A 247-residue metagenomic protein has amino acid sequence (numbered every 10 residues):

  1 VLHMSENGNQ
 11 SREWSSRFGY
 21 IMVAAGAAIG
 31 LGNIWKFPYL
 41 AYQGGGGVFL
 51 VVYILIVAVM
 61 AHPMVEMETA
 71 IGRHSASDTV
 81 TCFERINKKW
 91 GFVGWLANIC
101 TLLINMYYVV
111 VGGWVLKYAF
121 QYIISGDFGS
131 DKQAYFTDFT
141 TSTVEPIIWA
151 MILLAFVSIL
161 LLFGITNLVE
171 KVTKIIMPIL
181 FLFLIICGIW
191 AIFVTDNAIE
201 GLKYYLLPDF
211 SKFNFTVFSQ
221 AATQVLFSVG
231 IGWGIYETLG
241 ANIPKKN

Functional and structural regions predicted by a protein language model:
L2-W35, M64-T69, R73-R85, F92-W95 (+1 more regions): Membrane-interface "cap" regions at the ends of multi-pass membrane proteins
S5-W14, F18, K174-N247: Membrane-embedded translocation segments of transport machinery
G8-E13, L40-G44, H74-L96, V109-L168 (+1 more regions): Inter-helical loop and helix-membrane interface segments of multi-pass membrane transporters/permeases
F18-I56, G234-G240, N247: Transmembrane helix-boundary motif of multi-pass solute transporters/channels
G19, G46-Y53, W90-M106, E170-L180 (+1 more regions): Alpha-helical transmembrane segments and their helix-start/interface "positive-inside/aromatic belt" motifs in integral
L31, W35, A61-V65, M106-G113 (+4 more regions): Transmembrane alpha-helical segments of multi-pass membrane transport proteins and ion-pumping complexes
G32, V52, V57-T69, R73 (+3 more regions): Central hydrophobic cores of alpha-helical transmembrane segments in multi-pass inner-membrane proteins across all
L55-M60, L96-K117, I179-I189: Hydrophobic alpha-helical membrane-insertion segments
